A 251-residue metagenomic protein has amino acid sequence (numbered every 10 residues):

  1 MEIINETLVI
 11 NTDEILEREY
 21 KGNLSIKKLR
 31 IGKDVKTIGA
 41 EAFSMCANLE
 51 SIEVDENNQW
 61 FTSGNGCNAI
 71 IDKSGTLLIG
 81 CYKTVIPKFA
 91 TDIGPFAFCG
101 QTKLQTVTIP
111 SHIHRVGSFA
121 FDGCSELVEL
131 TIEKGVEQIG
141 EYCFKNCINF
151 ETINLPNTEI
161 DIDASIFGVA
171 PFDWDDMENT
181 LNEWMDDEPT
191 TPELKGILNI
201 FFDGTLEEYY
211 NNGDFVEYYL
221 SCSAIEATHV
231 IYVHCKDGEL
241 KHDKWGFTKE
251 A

Functional and structural regions predicted by a protein language model:
M1-E14, N23-T37, A47-C67, L78-D92 (+6 more regions): Structural signature of tandem-repeat unit edges
E17-Y20, G39-S44, D163-F167: Short, T/G/N/S-enriched strand-turn elements that build extracellular solenoid repeat scaffolds
R18, I71-Y82, F215: Right-handed beta-helix
A40-A42, P95-A97, G117-A120, G140-C143 (+1 more regions): Consensus positions within tandem repeat domains that build extended binding/scaffold surfaces
G66-K73, F215-E217, H242-A251: Short, surface-exposed amphipathic charged segments that create phosphate/polyanion-binding patches used for binding
S165-V169, G213-E217: A structural signal for leucine-rich repeat
Y218-A224: Acidic, Ser/Thr-rich peripheral helices and adjacent loops at domain boundaries
S221, H229, K241-D243: C-terminal catalytic-base region of ester-bond hydrolases, centering on the histidine of the charge-relay
